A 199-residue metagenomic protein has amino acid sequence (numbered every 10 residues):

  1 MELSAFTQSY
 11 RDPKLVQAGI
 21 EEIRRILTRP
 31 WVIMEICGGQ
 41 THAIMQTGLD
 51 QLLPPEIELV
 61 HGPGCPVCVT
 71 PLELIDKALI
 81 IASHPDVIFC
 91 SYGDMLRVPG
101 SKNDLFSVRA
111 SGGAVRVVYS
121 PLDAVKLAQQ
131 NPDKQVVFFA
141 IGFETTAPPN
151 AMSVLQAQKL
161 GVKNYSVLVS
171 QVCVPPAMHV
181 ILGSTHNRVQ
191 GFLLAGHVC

Functional and structural regions predicted by a protein language model:
E2-D133, A147, L155, K159-L160 (+3 more regions): Metallocofactor- and cofactor-centric catalytic cores in central/energy metabolism, strongly enriched
F139, F143-C199: Phosphate/pyrophosphate-binding betaalpha-module
